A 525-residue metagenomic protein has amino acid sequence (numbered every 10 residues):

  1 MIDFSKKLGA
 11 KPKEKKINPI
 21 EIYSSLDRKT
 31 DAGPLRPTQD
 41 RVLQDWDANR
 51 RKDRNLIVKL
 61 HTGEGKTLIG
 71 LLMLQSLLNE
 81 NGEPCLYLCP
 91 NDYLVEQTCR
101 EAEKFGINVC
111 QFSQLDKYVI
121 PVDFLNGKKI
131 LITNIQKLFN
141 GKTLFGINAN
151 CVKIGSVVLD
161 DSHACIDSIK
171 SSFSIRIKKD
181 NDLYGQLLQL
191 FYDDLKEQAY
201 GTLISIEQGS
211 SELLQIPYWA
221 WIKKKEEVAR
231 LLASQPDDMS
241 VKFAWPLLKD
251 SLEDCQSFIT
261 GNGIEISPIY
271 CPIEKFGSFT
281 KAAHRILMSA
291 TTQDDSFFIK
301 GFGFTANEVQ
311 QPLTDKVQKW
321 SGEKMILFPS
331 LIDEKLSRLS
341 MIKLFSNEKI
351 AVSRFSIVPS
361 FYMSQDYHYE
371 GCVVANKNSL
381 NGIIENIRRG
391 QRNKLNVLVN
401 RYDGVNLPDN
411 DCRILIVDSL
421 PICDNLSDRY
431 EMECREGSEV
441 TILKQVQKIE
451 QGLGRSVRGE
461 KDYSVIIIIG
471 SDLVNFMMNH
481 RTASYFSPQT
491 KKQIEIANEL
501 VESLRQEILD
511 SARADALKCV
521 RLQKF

Functional and structural regions predicted by a protein language model:
D3-K59: Conserved pre-motif I regulatory segment
R41, R51, N55-I57, H61 (+4 more regions): Conserved coupling segment at the C-terminus of the helicase ATP-binding
E64-L115, Q136-N140, T291-F297, I357-Q365: Conserved Walker A/P-loop ATP-binding site and its immediately adjacent core in helicase/helicase-like ATPase domains
Y87, L131-N134, S156-L159, H284-S289 (+3 more regions): Structural recognition of the conserved hydrophobic beta-strand(s) that form the central parallel beta-sheet of P-loop
Y93-Q97, A102-A149, L380-I387: Inter-Walker segment of RecA-like/P-loop motor cores
V358-N378: Conserved helicase motor "Helicase C" RecA-like lobe of SF1/SF2 P-loop NTPases
N386-N475: Conserved RecA-like P-loop NTPase helicase motor core
G459-F525: Long, largely alpha-helical accessory region at the distal end of helicase-like NTP-driven motors
